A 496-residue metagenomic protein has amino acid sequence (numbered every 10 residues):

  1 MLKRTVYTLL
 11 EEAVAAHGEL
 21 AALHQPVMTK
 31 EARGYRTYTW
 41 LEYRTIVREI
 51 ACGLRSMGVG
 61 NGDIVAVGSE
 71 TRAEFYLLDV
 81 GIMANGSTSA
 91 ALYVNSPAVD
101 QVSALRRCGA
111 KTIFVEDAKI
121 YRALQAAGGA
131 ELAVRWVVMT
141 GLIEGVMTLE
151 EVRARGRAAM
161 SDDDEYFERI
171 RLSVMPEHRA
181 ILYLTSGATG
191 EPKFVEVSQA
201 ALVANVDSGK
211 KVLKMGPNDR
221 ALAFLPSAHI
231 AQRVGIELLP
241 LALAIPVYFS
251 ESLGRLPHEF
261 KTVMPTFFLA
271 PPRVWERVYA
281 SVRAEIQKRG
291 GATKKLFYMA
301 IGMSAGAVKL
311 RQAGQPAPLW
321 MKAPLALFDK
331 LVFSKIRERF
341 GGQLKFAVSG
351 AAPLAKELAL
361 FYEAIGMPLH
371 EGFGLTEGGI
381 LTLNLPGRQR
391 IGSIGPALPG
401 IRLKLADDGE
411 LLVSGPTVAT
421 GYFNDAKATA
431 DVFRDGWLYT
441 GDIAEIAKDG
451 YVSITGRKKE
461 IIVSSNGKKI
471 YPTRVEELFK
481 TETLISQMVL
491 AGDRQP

Functional and structural regions predicted by a protein language model:
L9-L10, A84-R155, R169, S486: Structural core segment of the AMP-binding/adenylate-forming
G18-A21, R157-L184, E191, K214-R220: Conserved pre-ATP/AMP-binding loop-to-beta segment of ANL
L23-R72, Y76-V80, P97-V102, E150 (+1 more regions): Conserved AMP-binding/adenylate-forming core of the ANL superfamily
V27-A32, Y121-P176, V282-K335: ANL superfamily adenylate-forming
T37-L41, A180-V206: Conserved AMP-binding A3 loop
V94-A126, N205-L222, L253-F267, R339 (+1 more regions): Conserved ATP-dependent adenylate/AMP-binding module captured primarily in the ANL superfamily
V203-R220, S227-F333, Q343: Conserved AMP-binding/adenylation subdomain of ANL enzymes
A397-S464, T481: Conserved ATP-binding/catalytic segment of the ANL
